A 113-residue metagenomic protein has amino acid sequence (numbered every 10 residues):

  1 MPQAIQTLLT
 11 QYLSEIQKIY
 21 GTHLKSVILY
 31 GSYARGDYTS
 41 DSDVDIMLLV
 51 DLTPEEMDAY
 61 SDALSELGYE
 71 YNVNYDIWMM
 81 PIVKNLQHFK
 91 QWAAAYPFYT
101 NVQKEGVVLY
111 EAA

Functional and structural regions predicted by a protein language model:
M1-H23, R35-S40, D51-A113: Catalytic core of pol beta-like nucleotidyltransferases
K25-Y33: Short gly/ser-rich loop at a beta-strand->alpha-helix junction or flexible surface loop bordering the NTP-binding
V44-L49: Short beta-strand->loop micro-motif that forms the acidic, two-metal-ion catalytic signature in nucleotide-processing
